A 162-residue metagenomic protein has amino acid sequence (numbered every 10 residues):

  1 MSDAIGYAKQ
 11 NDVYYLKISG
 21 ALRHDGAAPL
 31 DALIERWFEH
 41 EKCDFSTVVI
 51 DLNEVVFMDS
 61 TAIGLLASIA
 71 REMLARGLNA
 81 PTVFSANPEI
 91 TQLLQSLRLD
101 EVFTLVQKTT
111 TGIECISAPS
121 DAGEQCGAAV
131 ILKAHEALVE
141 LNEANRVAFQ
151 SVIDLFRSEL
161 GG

Functional and structural regions predicted by a protein language model:
M1-E54, R71-G162: STAS-like cytosolic regulatory interaction modules
F57: Residues immediately C-terminal
L66-A70: Histidine-anchored nucleotide/phosphate-binding helix
